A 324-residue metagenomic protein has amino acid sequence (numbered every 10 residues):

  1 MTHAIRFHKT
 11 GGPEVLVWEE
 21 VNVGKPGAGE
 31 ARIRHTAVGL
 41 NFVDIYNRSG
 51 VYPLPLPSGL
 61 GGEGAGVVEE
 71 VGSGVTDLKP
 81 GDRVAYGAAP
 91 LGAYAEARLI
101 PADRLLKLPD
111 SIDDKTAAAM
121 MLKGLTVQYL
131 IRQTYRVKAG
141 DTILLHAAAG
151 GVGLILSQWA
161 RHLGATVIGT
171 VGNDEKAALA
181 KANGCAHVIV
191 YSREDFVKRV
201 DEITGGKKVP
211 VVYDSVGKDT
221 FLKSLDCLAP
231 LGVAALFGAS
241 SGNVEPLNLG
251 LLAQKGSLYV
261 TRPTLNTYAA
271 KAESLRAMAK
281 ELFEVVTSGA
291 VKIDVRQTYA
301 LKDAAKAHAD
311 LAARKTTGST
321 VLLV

Functional and structural regions predicted by a protein language model:
N22-G39, S49-G92: Glycine-rich beta-strand-centered segment in the early N-terminal region that forms part of a ligand/cofactor-binding
Y46, Y86-A149, W159: NAD(P)H dinucleotide-binding glycine-rich loop of Rossmann-like/cofactor-binding domains, especially the beta1-alpha1
R83, T142, T166, G232-V233 (+1 more regions): Short glycine-centered segments of the SAM/dcSAM-binding site in methyltransferase folds
V152: Hydrophobic/small residue at the entry helix of a nucleotide-binding pocket
R161-T220, K271-E273: Adenosine-nucleotide cofactor-binding segment
V171, D219-A290, V324: Glycine-rich phosphate-binding loop and adjacent beta-alpha segment of Rossmann(oid) nucleotide-cofactor-binding
A272-V324: C-terminal hydrophobic helical "lid"/dimerization subdomain of Rossmann-like NAD(P)H-dependent oxidoreductases
